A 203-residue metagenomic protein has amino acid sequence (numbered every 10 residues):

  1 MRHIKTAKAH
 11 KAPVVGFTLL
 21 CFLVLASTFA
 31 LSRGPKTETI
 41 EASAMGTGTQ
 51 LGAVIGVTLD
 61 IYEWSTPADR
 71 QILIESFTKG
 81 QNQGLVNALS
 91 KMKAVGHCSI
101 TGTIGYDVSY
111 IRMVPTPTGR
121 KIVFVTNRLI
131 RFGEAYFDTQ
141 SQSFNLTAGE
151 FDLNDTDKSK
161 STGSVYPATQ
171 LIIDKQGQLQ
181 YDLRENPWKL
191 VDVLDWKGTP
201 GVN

Functional and structural regions predicted by a protein language model:
M1-K11: N-terminal secretory signal peptides that target proteins for export/translocation
G16-S27: Bacterial N-terminal signal peptides
A30-S32: Boundary at the C-terminal end of the N-terminal hydrophobic targeting segment
G34-N203: Long, low-hydrophobicity ectodomains and other hydrophilic envelope-associated domains
